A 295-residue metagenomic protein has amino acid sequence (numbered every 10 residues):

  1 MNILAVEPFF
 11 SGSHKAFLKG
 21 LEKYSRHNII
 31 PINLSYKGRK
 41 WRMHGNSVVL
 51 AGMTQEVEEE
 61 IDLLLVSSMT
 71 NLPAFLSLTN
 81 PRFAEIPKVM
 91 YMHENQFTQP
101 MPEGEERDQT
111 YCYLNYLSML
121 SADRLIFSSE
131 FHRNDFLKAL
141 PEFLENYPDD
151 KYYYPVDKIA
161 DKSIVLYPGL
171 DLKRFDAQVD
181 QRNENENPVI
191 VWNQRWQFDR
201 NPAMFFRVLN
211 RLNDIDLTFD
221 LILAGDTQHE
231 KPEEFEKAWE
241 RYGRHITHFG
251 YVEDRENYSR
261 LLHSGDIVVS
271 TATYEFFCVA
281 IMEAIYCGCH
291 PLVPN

Functional and structural regions predicted by a protein language model:
L64, P81-M101, N115-L120, R124-S128 (+1 more regions): Active-site proximal beta-strand in glycosyltransferases
S121-Q178: Donor nucleotide-sugar binding/catalytic pocket of nucleotide-sugar-dependent glycosyltransferases
Y167-D171, Q181-N213, L221-I222: Conserved donor-binding/catalytic core segment of Leloir-type glycosyltransferases
G225, E233-E256, I267: Nucleotide-activated donor-binding/catalytic signature segment of Leloir-type glycosyltransferases, i.e., the conserved
S259, F277, M282-Y286: Short alpha-helical segment that forms part of, or immediately flanks, the ligand-binding pocket in carbohydrate-active
R260-G265: Short alpha-helical donor nucleotide-sugar binding micro-motif in glycosyltransferases
T273: Aromatic "clamp/platform" in nucleotide-sugar-dependent glycosyltransferases that forms part of the donor/acceptor
H290-P294: Short hydrophobic beta-strand element within catalytic cores of glycosyltransferases and related nucleotide-activated
